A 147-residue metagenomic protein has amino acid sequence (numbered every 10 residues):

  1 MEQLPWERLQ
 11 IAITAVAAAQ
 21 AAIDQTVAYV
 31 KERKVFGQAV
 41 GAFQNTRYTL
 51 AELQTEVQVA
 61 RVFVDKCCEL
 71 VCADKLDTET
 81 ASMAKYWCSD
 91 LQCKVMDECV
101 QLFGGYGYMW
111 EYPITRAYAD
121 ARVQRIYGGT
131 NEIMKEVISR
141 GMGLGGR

Functional and structural regions predicted by a protein language model:
E2-R147: Alpha-helical interface subdomain recognition
